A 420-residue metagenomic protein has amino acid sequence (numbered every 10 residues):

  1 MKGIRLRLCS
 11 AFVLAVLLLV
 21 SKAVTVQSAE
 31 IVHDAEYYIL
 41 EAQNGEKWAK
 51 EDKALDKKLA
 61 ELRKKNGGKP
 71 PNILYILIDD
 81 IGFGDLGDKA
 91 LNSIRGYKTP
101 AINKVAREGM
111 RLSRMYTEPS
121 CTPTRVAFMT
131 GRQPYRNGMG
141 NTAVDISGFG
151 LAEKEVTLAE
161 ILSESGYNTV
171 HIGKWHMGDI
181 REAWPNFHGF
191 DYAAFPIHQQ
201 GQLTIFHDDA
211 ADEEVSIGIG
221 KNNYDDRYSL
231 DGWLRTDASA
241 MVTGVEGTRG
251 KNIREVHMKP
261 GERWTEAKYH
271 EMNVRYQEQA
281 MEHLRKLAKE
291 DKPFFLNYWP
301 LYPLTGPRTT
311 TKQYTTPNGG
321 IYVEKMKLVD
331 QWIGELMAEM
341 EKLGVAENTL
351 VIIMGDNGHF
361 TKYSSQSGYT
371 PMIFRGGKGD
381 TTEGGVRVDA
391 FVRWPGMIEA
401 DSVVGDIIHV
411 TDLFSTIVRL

Functional and structural regions predicted by a protein language model:
M1-V13: Bacterial N-terminal signal peptides that target proteins for export
I4, L19, Q27-A29: Short, compositionally biased
S10-K22: Bacterial N-terminal signal peptides
V24-L420: Formylglycine-dependent sulfatase
